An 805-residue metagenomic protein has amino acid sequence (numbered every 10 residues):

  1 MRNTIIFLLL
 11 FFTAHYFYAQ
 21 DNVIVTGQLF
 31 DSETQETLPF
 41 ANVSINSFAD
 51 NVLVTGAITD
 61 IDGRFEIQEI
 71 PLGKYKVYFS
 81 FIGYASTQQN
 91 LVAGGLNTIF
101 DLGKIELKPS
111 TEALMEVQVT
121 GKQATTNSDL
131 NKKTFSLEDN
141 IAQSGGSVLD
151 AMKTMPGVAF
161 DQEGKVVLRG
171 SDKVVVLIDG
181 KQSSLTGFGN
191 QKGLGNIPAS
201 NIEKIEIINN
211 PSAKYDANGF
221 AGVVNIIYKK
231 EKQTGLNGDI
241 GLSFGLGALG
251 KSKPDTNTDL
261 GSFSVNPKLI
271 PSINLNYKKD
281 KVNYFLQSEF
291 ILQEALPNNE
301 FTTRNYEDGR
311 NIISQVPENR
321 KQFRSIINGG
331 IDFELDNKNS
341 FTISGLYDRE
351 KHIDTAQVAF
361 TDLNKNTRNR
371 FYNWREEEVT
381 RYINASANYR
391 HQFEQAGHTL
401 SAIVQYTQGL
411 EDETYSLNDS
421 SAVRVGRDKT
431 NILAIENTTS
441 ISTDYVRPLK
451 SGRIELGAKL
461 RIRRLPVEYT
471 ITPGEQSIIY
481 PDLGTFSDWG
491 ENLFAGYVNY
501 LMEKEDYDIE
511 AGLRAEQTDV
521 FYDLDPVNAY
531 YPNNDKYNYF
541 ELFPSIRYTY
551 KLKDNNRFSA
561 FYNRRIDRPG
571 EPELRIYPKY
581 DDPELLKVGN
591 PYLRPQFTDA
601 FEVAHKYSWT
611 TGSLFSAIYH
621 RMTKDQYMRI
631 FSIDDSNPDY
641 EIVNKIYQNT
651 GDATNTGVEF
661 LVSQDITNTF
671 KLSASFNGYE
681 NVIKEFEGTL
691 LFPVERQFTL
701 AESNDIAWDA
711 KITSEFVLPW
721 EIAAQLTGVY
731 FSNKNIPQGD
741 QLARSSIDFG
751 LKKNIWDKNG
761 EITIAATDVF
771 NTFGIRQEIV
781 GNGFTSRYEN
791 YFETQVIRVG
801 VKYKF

Functional and structural regions predicted by a protein language model:
Q20, R64, I99, E116 (+19 more regions): Membrane-proximal, glycine/serine-rich, low-complexity loop/turn segments characteristic of large bacterial
V25, E33-S47: Short, ordered, surface-exposed loop/turn motifs in non-cytosolic proteins
S47-V52, K74, Y78-N90: A short, solvent-exposed loop/turn motif at the edges and junctions of modular extracellular/periplasmic domains
F48-R64: Short, acidic Ser/Thr/Gly-rich low-complexity loop/linker segments typical of extracellular and cell-surface proteins
I205, T650-T654, K671-A743: C-terminal extracellular loops and terminal segments of Gram-negative outer membrane beta-barrel proteins
K251-T256, P297-D308, D354-N366, D412-S421 (+10 more regions): Outer-membrane beta-barrel translocator domains and adjoining extracellular loop/strand segments of Gram-negative
V404-G409, A434-S440, V446-P466, I478-S613 (+3 more regions): Structural signature of Gram-negative outer-membrane beta-barrels, strongest in the C-terminal barrel of TonB-dependent
T438-S442, P481-T485, G490-A495, N590 (+6 more regions): Outer membrane beta-barrel strand-and-loop segments of large Gram-negative receptors, especially TonB-dependent
